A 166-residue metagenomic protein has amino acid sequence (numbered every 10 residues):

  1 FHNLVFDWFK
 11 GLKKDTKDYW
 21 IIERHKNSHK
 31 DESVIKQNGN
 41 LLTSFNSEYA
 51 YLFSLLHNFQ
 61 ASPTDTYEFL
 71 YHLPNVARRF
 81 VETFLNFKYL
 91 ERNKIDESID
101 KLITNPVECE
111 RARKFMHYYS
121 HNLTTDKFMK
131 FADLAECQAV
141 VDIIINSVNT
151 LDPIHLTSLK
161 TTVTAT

Functional and structural regions predicted by a protein language model:
F1-Y89, K94-Y118, A135-T166: C-terminal lobe/lid and adjacent interdomain/linker elements of RecA-like ASCE P-loop ATPase modules
M129-A132: Non-catalytic alpha-helical scaffolds
